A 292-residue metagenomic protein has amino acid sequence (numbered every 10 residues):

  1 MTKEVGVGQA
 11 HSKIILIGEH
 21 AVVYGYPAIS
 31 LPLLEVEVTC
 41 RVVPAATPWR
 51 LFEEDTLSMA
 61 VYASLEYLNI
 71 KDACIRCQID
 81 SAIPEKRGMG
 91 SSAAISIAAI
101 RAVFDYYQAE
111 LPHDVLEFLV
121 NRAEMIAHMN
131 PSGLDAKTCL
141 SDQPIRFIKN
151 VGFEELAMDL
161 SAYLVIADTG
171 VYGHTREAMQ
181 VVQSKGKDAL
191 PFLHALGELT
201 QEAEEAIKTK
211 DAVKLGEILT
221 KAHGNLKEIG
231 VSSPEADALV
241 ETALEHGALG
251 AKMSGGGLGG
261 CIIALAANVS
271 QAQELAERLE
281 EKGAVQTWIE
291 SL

Functional and structural regions predicted by a protein language model:
T2-I17, A21-V23, S30-E35, T39-K71 (+5 more regions): C-terminal nucleotide
A28, M89-S91: Short, solvent-exposed loop/turn segments at secondary-structure boundaries
D72-C77: A short coil-to-beta-strand element that immediately follows conserved catalytic motifs
Q78-A82: Short glycine/proline-rich turn/loop motifs
S92, G255: Short, conserved phosphate/pyrophosphate- and ester-handling motifs at nucleotide-, phospho-/glycolipid
S96-A99: Non-catalytic, solvent-exposed interaction/assembly segments
G257-G259: Glycine-rich nucleotide-binding loop
